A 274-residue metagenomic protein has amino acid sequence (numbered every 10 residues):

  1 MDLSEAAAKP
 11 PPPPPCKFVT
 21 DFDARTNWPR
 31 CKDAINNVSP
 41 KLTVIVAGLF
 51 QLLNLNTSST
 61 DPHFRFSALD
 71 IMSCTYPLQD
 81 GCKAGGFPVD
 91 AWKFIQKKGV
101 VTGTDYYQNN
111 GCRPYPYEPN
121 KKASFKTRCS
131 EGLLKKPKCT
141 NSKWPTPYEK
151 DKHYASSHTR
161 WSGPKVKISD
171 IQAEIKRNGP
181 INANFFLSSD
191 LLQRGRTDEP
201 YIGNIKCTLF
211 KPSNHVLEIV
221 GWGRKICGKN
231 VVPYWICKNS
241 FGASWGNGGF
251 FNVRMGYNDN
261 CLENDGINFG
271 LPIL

Functional and structural regions predicted by a protein language model:
M1-L274: Catalytic-core signature of thiol
